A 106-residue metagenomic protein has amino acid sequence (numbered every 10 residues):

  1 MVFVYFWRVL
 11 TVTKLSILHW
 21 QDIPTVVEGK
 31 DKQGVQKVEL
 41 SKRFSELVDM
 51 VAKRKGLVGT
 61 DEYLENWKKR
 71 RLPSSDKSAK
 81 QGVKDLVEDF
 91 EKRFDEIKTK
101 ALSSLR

Functional and structural regions predicted by a protein language model:
M1-V4, K42, E88, K92: Short non-domain terminal segments
V2-V38: Short, charged/polar N-terminal "headpieces" of proteins
Y5-R8, Q21, E46, E65 (+2 more regions): Intrinsically disordered, low-complexity regions enriched in small/polar residues
K14, F44-R54, V83, F90-I97: Charged, low-complexity, helix-prone segments enriched in Lys/Glu/Asp/Gln
S16, W20, P24-V27, V58-E62 (+2 more regions): Alpha-helical context
V26-K30, S45, D49, L72 (+1 more regions): Generic, low-specificity signal for short hydrophobic/alpha-helical stretches with a mild N-terminal bias, encompassing
K32-K69: Acidic, aromatic-enriched beta-alpha/helix-loop junctions
G59-R106: Acidic, low-complexity intrinsically disordered segments
